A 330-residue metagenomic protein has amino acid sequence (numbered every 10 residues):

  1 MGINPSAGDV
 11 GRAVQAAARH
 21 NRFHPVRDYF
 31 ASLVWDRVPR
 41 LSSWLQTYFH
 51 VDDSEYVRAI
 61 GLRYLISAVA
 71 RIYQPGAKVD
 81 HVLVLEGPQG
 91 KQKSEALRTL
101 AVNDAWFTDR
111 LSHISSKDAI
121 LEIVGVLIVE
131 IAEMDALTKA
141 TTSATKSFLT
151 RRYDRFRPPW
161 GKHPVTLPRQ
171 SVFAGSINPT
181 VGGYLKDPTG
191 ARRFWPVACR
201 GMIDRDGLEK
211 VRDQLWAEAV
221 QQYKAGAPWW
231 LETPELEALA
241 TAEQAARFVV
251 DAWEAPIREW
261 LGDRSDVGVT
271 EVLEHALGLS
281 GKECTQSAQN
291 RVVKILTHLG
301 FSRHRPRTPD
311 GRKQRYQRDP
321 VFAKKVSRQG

Functional and structural regions predicted by a protein language model:
M1-S43, S54-A59, K282-E283, S287 (+5 more regions): N-terminal nucleic-acid engagement/recognition segments and initiation subdomains in replication, restriction
A17-G125, V269, L277: P-loop NTPase catalytic core of nucleic-acid-dependent motor ATPases
D118-V124, P158-S176: AAA+/SF3 P-loop NTPase mechanochemical coupling elements
L127-L149, G183-G190: Conserved AAA+/SF3 P-loop NTPase catalytic/coupling segment centered on the Walker-B
V129-A132, Q170-N178, P196-V197: Structural recognition of the conserved hydrophobic beta-strand(s) that form the central parallel beta-sheet of P-loop
T142-V165: Conserved catalytic/switch belt of AAA+ P-loop NTPases
Y184-I203: A short helix-turn-beta junction within AAA+ P-loop NTPase domains corresponding to the substrate/partner-engaging
L231-G330: DNA transaction DNA-binding modules
